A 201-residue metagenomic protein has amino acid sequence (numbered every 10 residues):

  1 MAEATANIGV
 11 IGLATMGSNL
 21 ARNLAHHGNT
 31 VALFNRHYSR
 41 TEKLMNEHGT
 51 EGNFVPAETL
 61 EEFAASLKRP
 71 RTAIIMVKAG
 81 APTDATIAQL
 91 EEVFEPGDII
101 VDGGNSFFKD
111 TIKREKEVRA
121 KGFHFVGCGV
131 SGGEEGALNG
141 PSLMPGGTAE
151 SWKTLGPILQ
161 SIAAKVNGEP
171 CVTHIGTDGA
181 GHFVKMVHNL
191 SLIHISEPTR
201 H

Functional and structural regions predicted by a protein language model:
M1-R71, F94-G97, E134-A137: NAD(P)+-binding Rossmann beta1-loop-alpha1 motif at the extreme N-terminus of oxidoreductases
I8, T83-A88, V101, F107-I193: Rossmann-fold dinucleotide-binding core
T30-A32, F54-V55, R71-I74, D98-I99 (+3 more regions): Structural motif
Y38, L60, G80, F108-D110: The beta1-alpha1 cofactor-binding region of Rossmann-like NAD(H)/NADP(H)-dependent oxidoreductases
V55-E61, G80-I87: Glycine-rich, highly charged phosphate/nucleotide-binding loops
V77, G104: Glycine-rich, N-terminal phosphate-binding loop of Rossmann-like dinucleotide-binding domains
S191-H201: Residue-level detector of conserved catalytic or cofactor/ligand-binding positions in enzyme active sites
